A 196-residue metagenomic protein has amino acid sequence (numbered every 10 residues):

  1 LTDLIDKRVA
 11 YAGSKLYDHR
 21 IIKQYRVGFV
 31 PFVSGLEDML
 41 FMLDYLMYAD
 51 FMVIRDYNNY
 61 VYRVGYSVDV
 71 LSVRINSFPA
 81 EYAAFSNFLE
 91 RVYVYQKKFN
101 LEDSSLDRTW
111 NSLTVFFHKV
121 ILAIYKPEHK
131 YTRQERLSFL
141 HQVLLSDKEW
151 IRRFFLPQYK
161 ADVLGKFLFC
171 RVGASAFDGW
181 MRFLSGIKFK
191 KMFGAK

Functional and structural regions predicted by a protein language model:
L1-A80: Donor-binding/catalytic cores of nucleotide-activated saccharide and glycerol-phosphate transferases/polymerases
R20, Q24, D44, N87 (+2 more regions): Residue-level signal for well-ordered alpha-helical scaffold segments within enzymatic catalytic domains
L43, N111-T114: Non-catalytic, well-ordered alpha-helical scaffold segments
Y57-Y66, S72-D103, F116-K148: Catalytic core of nucleotide-sugar-dependent glycosyltransferases
E102-N111: All-alpha amphipathic helical-bundle segments outside canonical DNA-binding/catalytic cores that form hydrophobic
Y125-K196: Membrane-interface aromatic/basic loop that binds lipid-linked glycans or pyrophosphate carriers, typified by
